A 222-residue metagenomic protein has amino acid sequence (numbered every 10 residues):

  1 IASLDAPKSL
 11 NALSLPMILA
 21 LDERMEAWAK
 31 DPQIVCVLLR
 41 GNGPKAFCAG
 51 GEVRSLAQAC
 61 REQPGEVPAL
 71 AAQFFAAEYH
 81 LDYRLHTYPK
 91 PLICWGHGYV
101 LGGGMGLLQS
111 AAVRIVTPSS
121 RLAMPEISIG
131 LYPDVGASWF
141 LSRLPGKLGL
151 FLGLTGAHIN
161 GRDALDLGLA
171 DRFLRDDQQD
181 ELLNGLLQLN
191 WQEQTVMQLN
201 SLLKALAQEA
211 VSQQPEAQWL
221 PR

Functional and structural regions predicted by a protein language model:
I1-R40, Y83: Conserved CoA-thioester-binding segment of acyl-CoA-metabolizing enzymes
R24, A77-Y88: Catalytic-core regions built around general acid/base machinery
L39, E52, L107-L108, D163-A164: Hydrophobic/aromatic residues within transmembrane alpha-helices of multi-pass small-molecule transporters
G41-H80, G130: Glycine- (often His-adjacent) and acidic-residue-rich active-site loop that binds/positions the CoA thioester
L85-I129, F151-L152, G156-A157, G161: Glycine-rich beta-to-alpha active-site loop
A111-D134, G168-L183: Gly/Pro- and small hydrophobic-enriched strand-loop and loop-to-helix capping segments that sit at the rims
S138-K147: Hydrophobic, secondary-structure "cap" segments at the distal end of domains
R175-R222: Amphipathic alpha-helical blocks and their helix-capping loop/short-beta junctions
